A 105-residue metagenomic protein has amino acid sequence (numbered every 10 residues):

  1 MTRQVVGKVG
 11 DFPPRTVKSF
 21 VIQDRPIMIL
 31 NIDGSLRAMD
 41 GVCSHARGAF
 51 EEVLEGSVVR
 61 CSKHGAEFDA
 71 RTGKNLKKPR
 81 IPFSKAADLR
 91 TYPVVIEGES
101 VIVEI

Functional and structural regions predicted by a protein language model:
M1-G56, D69-A70, K74, A87-I105: N-terminal pre-ligand scaffold of iron-sulfur
C43, C61-H64: Short cysteine clusters
K78: Short glycine/proline-centered loop/turn elements that form peptide/ligand docking sites
P82-K85: Short Gly/Pro-enriched turn/cap motifs at secondary-structure boundaries
